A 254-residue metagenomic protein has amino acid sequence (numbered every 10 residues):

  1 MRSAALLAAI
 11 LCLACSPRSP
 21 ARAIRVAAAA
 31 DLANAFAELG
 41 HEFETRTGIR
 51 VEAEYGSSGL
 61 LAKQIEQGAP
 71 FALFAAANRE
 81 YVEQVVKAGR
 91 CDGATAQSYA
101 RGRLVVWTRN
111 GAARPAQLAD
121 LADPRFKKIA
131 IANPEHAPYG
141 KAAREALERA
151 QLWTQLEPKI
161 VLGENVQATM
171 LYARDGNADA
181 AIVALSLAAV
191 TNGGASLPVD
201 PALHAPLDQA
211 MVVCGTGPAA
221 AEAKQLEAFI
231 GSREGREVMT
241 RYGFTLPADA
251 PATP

Functional and structural regions predicted by a protein language model:
A4-A14: Bacterial N-terminal signal peptides
C15-Y55, G59-A69, F74-R79, E83-G89 (+1 more regions): Exported/periplasmic ABC-transporter solute-binding proteins
